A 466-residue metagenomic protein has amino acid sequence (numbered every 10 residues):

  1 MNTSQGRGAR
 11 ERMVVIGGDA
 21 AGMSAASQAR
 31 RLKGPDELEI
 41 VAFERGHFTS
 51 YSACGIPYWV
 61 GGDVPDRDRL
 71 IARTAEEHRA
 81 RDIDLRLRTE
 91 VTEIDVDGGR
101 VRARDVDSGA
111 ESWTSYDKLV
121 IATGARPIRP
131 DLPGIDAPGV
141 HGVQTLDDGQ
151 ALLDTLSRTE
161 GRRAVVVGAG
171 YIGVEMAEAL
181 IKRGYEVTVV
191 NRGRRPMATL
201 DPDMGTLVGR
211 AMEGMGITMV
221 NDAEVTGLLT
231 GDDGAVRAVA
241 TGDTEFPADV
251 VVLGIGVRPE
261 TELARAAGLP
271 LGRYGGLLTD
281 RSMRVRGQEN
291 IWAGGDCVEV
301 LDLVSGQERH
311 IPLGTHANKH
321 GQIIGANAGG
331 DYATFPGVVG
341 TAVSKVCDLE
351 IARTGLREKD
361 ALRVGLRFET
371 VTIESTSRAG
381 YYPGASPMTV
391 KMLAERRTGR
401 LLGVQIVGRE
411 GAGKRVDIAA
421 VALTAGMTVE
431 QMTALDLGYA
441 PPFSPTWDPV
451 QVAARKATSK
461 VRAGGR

Functional and structural regions predicted by a protein language model:
N2-D84, A177-L200: Beta1-alpha1 glycine-rich phosphate/pyrophosphate-binding loop at the start of Rossmann-like nucleotide-binding domains
I16-A21, R30-E37, F43-R45, D348-T354 (+1 more regions): Flexible, glycine-rich terminal cap/loop adjacent to redox cofactors in electron-transfer oxidoreductases
P35, E39, R79-D107, T114 (+1 more regions): A Rossmann-like FAD-binding core segment of flavoenzymes
L70-I71, R163, Y171-L229, P312-A317 (+2 more regions): Rossmann-like dinucleotide-binding cores of NAD(P)H-dependent redox enzymes
T114-G124, V167, F246-G256, G321 (+1 more regions): Short hydrophobic core segments
I121-R183, T218, T279-R281: Glycine-rich dinucleotide-binding loop and its adjacent helix/turn
D136-E160, T230-G231, A235-A238, G242-I323 (+2 more regions): FAD-site-proximal beta/loop scaffold in flavoenzymes
T279, G294-E358, P442-G465: A conserved FAD-binding loop/helix module that cradles the flavin
